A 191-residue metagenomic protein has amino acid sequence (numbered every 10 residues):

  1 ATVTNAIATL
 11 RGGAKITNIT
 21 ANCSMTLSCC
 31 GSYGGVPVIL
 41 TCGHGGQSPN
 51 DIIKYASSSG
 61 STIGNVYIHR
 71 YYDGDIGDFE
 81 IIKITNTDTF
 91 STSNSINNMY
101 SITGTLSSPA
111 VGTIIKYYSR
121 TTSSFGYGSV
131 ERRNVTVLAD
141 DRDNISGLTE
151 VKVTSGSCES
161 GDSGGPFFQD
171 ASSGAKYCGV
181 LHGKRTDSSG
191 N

Functional and structural regions predicted by a protein language model:
A1-A6: Autoinhibitory propeptides
A8-G147, Q169: Serine endopeptidase catalytic core focused on the charge-relay Asp
N22-S24, K152-S155: Short, Gly/Ser/Thr-enriched beta-strand-loop segments that form substrate-interacting elements of hydrolase/peptidase
G46, T122, G174, R185-D187: Residue-level marker for beta-strand->alpha-helix junctions and adjacent short loops that shape enzyme
A139, N144-V153, K176-N191: Membrane-proximal bilayer-interacting regions
G156-V180: Catalytic nucleophile loop of clan PA
